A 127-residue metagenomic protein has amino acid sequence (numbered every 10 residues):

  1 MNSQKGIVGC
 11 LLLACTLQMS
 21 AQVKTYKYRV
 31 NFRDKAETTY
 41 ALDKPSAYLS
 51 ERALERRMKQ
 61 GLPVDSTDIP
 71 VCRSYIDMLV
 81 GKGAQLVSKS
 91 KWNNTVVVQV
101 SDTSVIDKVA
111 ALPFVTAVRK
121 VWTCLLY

Functional and structural regions predicted by a protein language model:
M1-T25: Bacterial Sec-dependent N-terminal signal peptides
V23-L126: Inhibitory N-terminal propeptides of secreted protease zymogens
